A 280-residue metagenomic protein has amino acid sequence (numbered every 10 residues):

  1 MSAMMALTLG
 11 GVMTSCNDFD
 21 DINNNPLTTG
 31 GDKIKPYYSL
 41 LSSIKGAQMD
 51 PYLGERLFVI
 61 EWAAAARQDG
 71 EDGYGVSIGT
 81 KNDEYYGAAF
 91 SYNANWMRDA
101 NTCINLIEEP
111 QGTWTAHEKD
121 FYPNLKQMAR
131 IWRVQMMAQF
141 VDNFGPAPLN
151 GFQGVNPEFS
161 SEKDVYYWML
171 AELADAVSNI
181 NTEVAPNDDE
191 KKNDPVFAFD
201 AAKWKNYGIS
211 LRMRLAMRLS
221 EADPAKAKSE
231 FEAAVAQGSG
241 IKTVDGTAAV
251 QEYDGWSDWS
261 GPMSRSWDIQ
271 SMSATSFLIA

Functional and structural regions predicted by a protein language model:
M1-A3: Bacterial N-terminal signal peptides that target proteins for export
G11-S15: C-terminal motif of bacterial Sec signal peptides marking the signal peptidase cleavage site
C16-G75, E84, E109, T113: Membrane-proximal, proline-rich intrinsically disordered regions
K33-I34, E232-A280: Extended ligand-binding clefts on enzyme/binding-domain cores
D69-D188: Conserved, well-structured interaction surfaces
